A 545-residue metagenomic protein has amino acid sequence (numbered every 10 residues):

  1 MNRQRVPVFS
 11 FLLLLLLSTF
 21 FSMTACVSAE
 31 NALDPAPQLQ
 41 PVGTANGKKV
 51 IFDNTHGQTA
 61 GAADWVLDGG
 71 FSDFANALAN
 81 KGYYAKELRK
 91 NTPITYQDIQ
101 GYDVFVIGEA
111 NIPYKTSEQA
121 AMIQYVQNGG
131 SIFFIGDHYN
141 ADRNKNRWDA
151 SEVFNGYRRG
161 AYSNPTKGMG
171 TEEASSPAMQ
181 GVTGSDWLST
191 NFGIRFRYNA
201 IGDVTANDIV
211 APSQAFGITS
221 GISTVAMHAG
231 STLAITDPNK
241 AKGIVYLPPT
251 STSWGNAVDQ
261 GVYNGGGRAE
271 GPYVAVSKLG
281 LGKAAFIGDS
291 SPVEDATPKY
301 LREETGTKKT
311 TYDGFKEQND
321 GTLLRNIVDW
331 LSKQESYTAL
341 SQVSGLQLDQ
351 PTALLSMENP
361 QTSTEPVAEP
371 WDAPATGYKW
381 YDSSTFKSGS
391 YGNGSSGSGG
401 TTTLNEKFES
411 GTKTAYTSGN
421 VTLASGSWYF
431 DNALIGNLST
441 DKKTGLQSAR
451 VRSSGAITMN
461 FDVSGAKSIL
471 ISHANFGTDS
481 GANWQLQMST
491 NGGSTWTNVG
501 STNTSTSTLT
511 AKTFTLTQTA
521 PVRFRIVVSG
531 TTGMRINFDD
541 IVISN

Functional and structural regions predicted by a protein language model:
S28-G101, T311-Q318, K333-S396, T502: Aromatic-Pro/Gly-enriched surface loop or interdomain linker that acts as a lid/target-recognition segment
P113-A215: A glycine-rich, often tryptophan-bearing local segment used as a flexible ligand/cofactor-contacting loop or short
D186-D295, T362-D372, T385-G394: Catalytic beta-strand/loop cores that center a nucleophilic Ser/Cys/Thr and support acyl-enzyme chemistry
S410-L446: Extracellular glycan-recognition surfaces and repeat-rich motifs
T444-S468, L509-K512, F538: Short beta-strands within extracellular/lumenal beta-sheet-rich domains
Q487-T490: Conserved Ser/Thr-centered positions that define the repeating blades of beta-propeller domains
G493-A520: Extracellular carbohydrate recognition and processing domains and analogous Trp-centered ligand-binding platforms
I526-M534: Short beta-strand-plus-loop segments that form exposed binding edges in beta-rich domains
